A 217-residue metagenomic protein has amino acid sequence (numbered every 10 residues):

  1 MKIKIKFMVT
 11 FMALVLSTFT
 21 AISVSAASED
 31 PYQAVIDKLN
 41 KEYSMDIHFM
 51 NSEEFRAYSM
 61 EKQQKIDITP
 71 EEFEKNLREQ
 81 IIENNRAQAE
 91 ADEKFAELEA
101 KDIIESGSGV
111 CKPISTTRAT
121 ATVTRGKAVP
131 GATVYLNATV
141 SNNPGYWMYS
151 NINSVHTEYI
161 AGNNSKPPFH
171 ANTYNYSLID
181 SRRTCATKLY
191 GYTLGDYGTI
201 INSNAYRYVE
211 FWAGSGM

Functional and structural regions predicted by a protein language model:
M1-A27: Sec-dependent N-terminal signal peptides of Gram-positive bacterial secreted proteins and lipoproteins
K2, M12, S25, Y32 (+5 more regions): Short, structured coil/loop segments at alpha-helix boundaries
A13, A26, D37, F49-S52 (+7 more regions): Generic detection of intrinsically disordered/low-complexity segments and helix-coil linkers/edges
S25-T120: N-terminal propeptides/leader regions of secreted preproproteins that are proteolytically removed before maturation
F95-M217: Mature secreted bioactive peptide module from preproproteins
